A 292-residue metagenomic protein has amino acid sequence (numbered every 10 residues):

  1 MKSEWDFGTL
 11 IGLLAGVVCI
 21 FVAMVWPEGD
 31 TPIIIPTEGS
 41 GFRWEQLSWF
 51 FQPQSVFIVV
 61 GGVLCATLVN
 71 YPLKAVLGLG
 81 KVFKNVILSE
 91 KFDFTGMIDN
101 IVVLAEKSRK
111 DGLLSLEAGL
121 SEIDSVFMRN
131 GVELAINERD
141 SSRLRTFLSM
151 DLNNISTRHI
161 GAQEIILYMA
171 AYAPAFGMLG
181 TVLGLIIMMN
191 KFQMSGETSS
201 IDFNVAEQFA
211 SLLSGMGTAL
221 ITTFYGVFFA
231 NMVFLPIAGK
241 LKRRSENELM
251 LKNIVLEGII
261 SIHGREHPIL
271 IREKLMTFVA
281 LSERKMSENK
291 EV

Functional and structural regions predicted by a protein language model:
K2-G8, C19-E164, N247-V292: Large intracellular
E4, I11-L14, V18-S40, N154-R244: Helix-termination/interfacial motifs at the ends of transmembrane alpha-helices
